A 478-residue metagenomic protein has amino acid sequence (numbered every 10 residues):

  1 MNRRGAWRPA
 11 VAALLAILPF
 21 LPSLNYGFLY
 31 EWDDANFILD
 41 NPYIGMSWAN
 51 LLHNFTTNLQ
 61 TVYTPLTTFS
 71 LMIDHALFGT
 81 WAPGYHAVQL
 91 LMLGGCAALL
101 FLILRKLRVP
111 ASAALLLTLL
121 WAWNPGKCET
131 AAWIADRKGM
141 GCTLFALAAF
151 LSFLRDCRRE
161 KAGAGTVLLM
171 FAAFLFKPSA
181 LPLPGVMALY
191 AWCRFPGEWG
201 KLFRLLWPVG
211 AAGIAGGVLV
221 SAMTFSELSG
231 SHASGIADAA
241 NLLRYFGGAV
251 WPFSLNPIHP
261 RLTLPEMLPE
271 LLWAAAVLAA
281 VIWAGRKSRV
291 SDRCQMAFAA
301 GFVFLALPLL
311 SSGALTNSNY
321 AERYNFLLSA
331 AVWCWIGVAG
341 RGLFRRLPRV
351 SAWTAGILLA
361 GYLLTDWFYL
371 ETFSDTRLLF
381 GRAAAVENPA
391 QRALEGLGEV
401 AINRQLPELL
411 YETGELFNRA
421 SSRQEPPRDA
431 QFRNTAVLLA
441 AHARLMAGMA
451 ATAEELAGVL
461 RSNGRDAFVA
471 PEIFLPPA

Functional and structural regions predicted by a protein language model:
M1-P407, N418-E425, D429-F432, A436 (+1 more regions): Polytopic membrane enzymes that build or remodel cell-surface glycoconjugates and lipids
A35, L397, L410, N434 (+3 more regions): Low-complexity, intrinsically disordered short peptide segments enriched in small/polar/basic residues
E408-S421, A450-G464: Alpha-helical repeat scaffolds
S462-A478: Non-cytosolic head/periplasmic domains of membrane-anchored proteins
